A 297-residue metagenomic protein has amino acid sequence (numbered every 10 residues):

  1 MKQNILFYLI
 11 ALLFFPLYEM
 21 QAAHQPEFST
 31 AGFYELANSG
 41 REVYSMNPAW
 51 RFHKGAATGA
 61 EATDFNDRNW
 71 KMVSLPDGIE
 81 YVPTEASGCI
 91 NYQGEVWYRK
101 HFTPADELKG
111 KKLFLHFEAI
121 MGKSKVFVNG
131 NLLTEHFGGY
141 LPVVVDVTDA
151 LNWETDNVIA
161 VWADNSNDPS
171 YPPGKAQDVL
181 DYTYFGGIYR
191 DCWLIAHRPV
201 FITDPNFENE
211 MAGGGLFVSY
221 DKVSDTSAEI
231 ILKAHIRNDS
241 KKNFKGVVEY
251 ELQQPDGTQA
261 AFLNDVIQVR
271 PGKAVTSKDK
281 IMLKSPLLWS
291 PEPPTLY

Functional and structural regions predicted by a protein language model:
M1-P26: Bacterial Sec-dependent N-terminal signal peptides
A22-C89, A160-W162, S166-Y171, G187-H197: Accessory carbohydrate-binding/adhesion or oligomerization-edge regions at the termini of glycan-active proteins
F28, G32-L36, A56, Q93-N209 (+1 more regions): Accessory beta-strand-rich segments of carbohydrate-active enzymes
Y98-K100, L141-V145, D265, K273-I281: Short strand-edge motifs at loop-to-beta-strand transitions and within beta-strands of extracellular beta-rich domains
V128, D225-Q268, V275-D279: Beta-strand-rich binding/interaction modules
V145-A150, D279-P294: Signal that preferentially marks extracellular ectodomain short beta-strand elements of beta-sandwich modules
W162-D164, E251, E292-L296: Internal, hydrophobic beta-strand segments that form the core of beta-sheet-rich folds
P199-S240: Surface beta-strand/loop "capping" patches
